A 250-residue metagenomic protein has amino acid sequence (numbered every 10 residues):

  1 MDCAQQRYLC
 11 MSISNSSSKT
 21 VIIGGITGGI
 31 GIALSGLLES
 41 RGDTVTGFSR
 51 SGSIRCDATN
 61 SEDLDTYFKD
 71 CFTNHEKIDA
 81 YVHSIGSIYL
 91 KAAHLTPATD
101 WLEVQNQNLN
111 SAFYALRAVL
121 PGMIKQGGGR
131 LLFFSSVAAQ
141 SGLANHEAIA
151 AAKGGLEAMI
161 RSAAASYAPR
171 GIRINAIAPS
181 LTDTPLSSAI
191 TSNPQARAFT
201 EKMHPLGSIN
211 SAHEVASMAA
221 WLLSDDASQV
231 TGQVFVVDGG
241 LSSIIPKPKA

Functional and structural regions predicted by a protein language model:
T27, S35: N-terminal Rossmann NAD(P)H-binding glycine-rich loop of SDR-like oxidoreductase domains
A92-Q105, T200: Substrate-binding pocket helix/loop in short-chain dehydrogenase/reductase
T96, G142-A150, S162, P248-K249: Active-site loop-to-helix junction immediately N-terminal to the catalytic Tyr of the SDR YXXXK motif in Rossmann-fold
L116, A152, I160: Active-site helix of classical SDR
P121, A165-P169, S228: Alpha-helical segment proximal to the catalytic Tyr-Lys
S136: Residue(s) in the substrate-gating loop at a strand-loop-helix junction that position the organic substrate next
S208-V237, S242-S243: C-terminal substrate-recognition "lid" of short-chain dehydrogenase/reductases
